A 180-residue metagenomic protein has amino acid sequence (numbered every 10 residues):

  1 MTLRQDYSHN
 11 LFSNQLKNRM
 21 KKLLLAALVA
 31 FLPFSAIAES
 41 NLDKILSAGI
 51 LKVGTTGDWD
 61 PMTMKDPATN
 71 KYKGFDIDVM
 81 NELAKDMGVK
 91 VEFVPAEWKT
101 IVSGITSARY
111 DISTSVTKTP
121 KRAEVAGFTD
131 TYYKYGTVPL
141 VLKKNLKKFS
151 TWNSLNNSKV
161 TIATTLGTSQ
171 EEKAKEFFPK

Functional and structural regions predicted by a protein language model:
K17-L23: Positively charged n-region of N-terminal signal peptides that target proteins for export
R19, L32-A38: Sec/Tat signal peptide C-region and signal peptidase I cleavage site
L23-L32: Sec-dependent N-terminal signal peptides
S40-V116, E124: Extracytoplasmic small-molecule ligand-binding "clamshell" domains of the periplasmic binding protein/Venus flytrap
K52, V138-L140: Residues embedded in well-ordered beta-strands
T63-T69, M80-V89, T151-N156, S169-K180: Ligand-binding cleft/hinge of the Venus flytrap
P67, K121-Y135, P179: Ligand-binding "clamshell"
K143-V160: Flexible hinge/capping segments at coil-to-helix
